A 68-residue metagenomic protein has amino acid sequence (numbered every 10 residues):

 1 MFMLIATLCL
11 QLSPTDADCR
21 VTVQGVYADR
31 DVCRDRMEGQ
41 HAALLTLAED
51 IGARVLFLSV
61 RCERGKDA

Functional and structural regions predicted by a protein language model:
M1-M3, D16, V55: A general secondary-structure signal for short beta-strands and their flanking turns/coil in non-transmembrane regions
F2-L12: Hydrophobic alpha-helical targeting segments used for export or membrane insertion
D18-V32: A short, exposed loop/beta-hairpin motif centered on an aromatic-Gly-Thr core
R34-Q40, L44: Solvent-exposed interaction surfaces and binding hotspots enriched for charged
A42-A68: Short, mixed-charge low-complexity intrinsically disordered segments
